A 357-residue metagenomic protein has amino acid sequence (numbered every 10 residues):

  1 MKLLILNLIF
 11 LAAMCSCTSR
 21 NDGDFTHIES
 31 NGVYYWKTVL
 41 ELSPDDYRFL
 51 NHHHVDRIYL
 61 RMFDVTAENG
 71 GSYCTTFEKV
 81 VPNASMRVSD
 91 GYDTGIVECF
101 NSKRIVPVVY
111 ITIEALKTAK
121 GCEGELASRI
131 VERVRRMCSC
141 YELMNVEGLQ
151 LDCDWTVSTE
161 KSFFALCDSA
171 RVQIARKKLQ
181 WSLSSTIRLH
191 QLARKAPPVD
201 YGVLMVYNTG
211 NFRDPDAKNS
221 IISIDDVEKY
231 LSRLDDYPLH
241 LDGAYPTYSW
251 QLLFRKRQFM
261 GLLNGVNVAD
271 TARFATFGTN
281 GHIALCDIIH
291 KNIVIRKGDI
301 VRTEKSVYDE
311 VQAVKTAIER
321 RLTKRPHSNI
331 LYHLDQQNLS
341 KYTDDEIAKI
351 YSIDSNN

Functional and structural regions predicted by a protein language model:
M1-H27, N357: Bacterial Sec-dependent N-terminal signal peptides
C17-L50: Boundary/entry segment of secreted carbohydrate-active catalytic domains
F25-V33, D64-L204: Chitinase-like catalytic core of GlcNAc-active glycosidases
V39-N51, E123-C140, Q191, V307-R320: Short, acidic/polar
E41-E68, S139-V146: Catalytic domains of carbohydrate-active enzymes, especially glycoside hydrolases
I58, L151, G202, G243 (+1 more regions): Conserved, mostly hydrophobic/aromatic
K161, A165-V268: Substrate-binding surface in catalytic domains of secreted glycosidases
Y248, K256-N357: Substrate-binding cleft of secreted/luminal carbohydrate-active enzymes
